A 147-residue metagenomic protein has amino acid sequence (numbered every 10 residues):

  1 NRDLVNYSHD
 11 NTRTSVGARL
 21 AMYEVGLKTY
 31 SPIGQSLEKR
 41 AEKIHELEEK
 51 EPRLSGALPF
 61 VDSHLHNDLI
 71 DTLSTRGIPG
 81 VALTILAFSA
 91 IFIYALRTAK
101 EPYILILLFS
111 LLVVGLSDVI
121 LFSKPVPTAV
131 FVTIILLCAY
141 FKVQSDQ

Functional and structural regions predicted by a protein language model:
S8-R76: Long extracytoplasmic/lumenal interhelical loops at the membrane interface of multi-pass membrane proteins
L27, E42, S74, L83-I85 (+2 more regions): Short, function-defining helix-loop hinge/capping sites that tune catalysis or transport
H45, E49, F92, T133: Short Asp/Glu-rich motifs
L65-D68, L73-G80, L121-V130: Membrane-interface micro-motifs in multi-pass membrane enzymes
T75-L111: Hydrophobic transmembrane alpha-helices and their immediate junctions
I104-L116, I120-Q147: Transmembrane alpha-helices of multi-pass inner-membrane enzymes
